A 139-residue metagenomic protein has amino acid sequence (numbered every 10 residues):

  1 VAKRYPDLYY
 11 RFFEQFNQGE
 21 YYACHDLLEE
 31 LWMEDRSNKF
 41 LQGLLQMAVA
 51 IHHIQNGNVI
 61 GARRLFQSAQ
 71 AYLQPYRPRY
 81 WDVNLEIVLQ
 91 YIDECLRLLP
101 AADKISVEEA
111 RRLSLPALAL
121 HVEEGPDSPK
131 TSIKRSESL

Functional and structural regions predicted by a protein language model:
W32-S37: Solenoid-like repeat scaffolds
N38-L41, L73-I87: Boundary/linker segments of alpha-helical solenoid repeat arrays
V59-R77: TPR/TPR-like (Sel1-like) alpha-helical repeat modules
C95, L99-L139: A hydrophobic membrane-anchoring alpha-helix module
